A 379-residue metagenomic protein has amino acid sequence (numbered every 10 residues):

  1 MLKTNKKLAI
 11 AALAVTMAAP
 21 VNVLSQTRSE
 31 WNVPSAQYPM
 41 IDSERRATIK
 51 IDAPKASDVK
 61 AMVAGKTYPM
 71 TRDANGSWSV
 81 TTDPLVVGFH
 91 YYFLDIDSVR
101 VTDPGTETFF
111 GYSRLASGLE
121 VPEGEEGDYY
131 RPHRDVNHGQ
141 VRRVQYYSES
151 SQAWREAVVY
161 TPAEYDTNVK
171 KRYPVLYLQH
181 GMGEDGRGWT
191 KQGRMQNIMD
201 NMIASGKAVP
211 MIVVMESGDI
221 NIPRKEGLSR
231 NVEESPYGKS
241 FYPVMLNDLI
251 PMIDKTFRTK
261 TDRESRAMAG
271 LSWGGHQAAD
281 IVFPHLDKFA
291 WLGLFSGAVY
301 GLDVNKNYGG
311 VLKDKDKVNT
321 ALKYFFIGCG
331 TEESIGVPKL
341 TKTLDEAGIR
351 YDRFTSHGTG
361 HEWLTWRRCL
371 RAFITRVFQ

Functional and structural regions predicted by a protein language model:
L2-I10: Bacterial N-terminal signal peptides that target proteins for export
I10-A11, N32: General helical structural elements
A14-V15: Short, linear, compositionally biased motifs with a strong N-terminal bias
A18-P20: N-terminal signal peptide c-region/cleavage motif recognized by signal peptidases
V23-S25: Boundary at the C-terminal end of the N-terminal hydrophobic targeting segment
T27-S29, S35, I41-T67, R72-Q379: Non-catalytic cap/lid and distal C-terminal segments of serine-dependent acyl enzymes
